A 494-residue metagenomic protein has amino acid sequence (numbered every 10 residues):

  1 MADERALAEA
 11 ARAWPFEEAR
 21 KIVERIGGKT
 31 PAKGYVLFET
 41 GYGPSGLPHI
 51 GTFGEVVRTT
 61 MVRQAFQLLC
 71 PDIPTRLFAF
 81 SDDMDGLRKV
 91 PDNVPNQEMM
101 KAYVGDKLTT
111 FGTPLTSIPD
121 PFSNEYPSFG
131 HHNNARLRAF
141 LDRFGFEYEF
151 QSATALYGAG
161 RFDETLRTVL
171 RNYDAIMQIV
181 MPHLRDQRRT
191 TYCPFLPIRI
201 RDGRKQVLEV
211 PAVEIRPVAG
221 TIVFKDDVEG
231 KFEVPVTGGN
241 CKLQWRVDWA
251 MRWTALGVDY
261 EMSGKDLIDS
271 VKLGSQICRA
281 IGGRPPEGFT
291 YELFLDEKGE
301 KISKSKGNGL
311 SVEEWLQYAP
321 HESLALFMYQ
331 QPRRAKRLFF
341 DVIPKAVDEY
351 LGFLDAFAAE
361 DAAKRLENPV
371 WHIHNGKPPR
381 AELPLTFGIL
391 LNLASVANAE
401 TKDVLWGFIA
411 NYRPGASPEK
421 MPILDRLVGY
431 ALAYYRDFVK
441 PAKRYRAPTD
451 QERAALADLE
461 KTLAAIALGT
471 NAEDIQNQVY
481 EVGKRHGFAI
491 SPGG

Functional and structural regions predicted by a protein language model:
M1-K33, P48, L69, P74-F78 (+5 more regions): Basic, alpha-helical terminal appendages of large translation-related enzymes
A2-M177, G274, I281: N-terminal Rossmann-like or analogous alpha/beta NTP/dinucleotide-binding catalytic cores that position adenine
E18-K21, R284, N392-A397, R436: Catalytic alpha/beta core of large soluble enzyme barrels
K33-Y35, Y148, A255, F357 (+3 more regions): Short amphipathic alpha-helical segments and their helix-coil junctions
F38, V56, T60, H131 (+12 more regions): Conserved structured core elements
Y42-I50, G257-S263, G483-F488: A short glycine/serine-rich beta->alpha loop
D120, D142, F146-V312: Active-site cores that bind ATP or allylic diphosphates and position pyrophosphate for catalysis
D266, V271, E292-A433: Catalytic adenosine-cofactor/nucleotide-binding cores of aminoacyl-tRNA synthetases and other
